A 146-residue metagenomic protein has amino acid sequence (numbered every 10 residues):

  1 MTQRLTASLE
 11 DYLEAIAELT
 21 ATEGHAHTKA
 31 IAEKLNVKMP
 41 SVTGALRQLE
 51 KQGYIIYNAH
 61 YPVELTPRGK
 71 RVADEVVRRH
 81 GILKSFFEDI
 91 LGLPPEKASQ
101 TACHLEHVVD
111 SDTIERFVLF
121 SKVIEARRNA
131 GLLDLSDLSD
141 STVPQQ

Functional and structural regions predicted by a protein language model:
M1, P67-V72, S85-E88: A ubiquitous short alpha-helical element
Q3-V37: N-terminal helix-turn-helix DNA-binding core of bacterial DNA-binding proteins
T6, L65-T66, D110: Residue-level signal for threonine
T28-A59, P67: Canonical helix-turn-helix DNA-binding module
Y61-H80: Basic, amphipathic "hinge/linker" alpha-helix immediately C-terminal to the N-terminal HTH DNA-binding motif
E75-T113, E125: Arg/Lys-rich, alpha-helical DNA-contact motif
Q100-Q146: C-terminal regulatory/oligomerization modules of transcriptional regulators
